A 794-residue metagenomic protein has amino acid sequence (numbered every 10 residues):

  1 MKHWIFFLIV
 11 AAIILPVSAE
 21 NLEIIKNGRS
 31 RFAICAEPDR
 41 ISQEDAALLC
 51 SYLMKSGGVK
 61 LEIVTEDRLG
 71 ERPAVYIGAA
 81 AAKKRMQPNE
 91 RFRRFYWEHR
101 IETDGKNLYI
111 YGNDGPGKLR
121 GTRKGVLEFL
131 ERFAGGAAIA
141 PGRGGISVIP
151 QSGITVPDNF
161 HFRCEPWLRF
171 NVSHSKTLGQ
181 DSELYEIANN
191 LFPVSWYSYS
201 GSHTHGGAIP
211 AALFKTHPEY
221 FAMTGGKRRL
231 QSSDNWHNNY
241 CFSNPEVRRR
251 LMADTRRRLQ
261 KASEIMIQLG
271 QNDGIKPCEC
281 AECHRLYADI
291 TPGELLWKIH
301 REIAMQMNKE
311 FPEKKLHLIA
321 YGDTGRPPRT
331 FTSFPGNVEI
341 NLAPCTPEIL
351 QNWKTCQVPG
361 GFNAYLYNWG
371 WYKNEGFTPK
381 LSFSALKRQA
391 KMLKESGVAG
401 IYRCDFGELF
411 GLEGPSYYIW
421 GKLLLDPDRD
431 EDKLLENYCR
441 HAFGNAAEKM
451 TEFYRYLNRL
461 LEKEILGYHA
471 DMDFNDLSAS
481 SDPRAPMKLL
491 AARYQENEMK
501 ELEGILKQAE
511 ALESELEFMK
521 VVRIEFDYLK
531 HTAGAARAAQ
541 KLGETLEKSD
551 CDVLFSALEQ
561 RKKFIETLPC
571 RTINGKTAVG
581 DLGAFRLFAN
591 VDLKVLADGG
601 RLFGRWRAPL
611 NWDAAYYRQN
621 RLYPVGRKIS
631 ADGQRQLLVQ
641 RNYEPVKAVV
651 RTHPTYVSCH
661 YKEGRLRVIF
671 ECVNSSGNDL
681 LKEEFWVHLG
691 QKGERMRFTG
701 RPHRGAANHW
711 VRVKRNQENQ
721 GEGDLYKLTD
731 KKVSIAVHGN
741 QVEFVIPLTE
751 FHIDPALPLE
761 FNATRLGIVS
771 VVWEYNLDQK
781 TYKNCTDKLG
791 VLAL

Functional and structural regions predicted by a protein language model:
I9-A11, V17-R100, S152-F160: Acidic, contiguous N-terminal accessory segments
I41-L48, Y52, E90-R301, N308 (+5 more regions): Feature activates predominantly on carbohydrate-active enzymes
L53, R665-N674, Q741-P747: Short, well-ordered beta-strand segments enriched in hydrophobic/aromatic residues
G142-R143, Q151-G153, P157, G604-I629 (+2 more regions): Acidic/polar low-complexity flexible segments
A208-E310, K315-T330, E348, W420 (+6 more regions): Polysaccharide-binding and catalytic clefts of secreted carbohydrate-active enzymes
F242-R249, R257, L342, E348-E448 (+2 more regions): Structured mid-domain segments that build the active-site/substrate or prosthetic-cofactor binding neighborhood
T330-P347: Aromatic- and acid-rich polysaccharide-binding/catalytic face of secreted or lumenal carbohydrate-active enzymes
L423-P609: Catalytic domains of carbohydrate-active enzymes that cleave complex glycans
